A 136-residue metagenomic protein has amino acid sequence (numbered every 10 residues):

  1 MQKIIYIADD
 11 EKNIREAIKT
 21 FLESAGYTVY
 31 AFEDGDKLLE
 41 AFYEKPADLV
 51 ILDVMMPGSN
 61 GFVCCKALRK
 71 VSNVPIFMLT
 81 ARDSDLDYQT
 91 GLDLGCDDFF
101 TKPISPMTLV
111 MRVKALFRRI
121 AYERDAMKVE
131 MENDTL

Functional and structural regions predicted by a protein language model:
K3-I4, A115-L136: Short, Lys/Arg-enriched segments at the junction into DNA-binding effector domains of transcriptional regulators
D9, D53, T80: Active-site residues of response regulator receiver
K12-Y30: Two-component/phosphorelay signaling modules centered on CheY-like receiver
R15, P57, S84, K102: The feature encodes the CheY-like receiver
A31-L49: Acidic, metal-coordinating helix/loop segments flanking the phosphotransfer/catalytic sites of two-component signaling
E33-D34, N60-V63: Acidic catalytic/metal-coordinating carboxylates
Y43-K45, A67-V74, L94: Conserved phosphotransfer cores of two-component systems
